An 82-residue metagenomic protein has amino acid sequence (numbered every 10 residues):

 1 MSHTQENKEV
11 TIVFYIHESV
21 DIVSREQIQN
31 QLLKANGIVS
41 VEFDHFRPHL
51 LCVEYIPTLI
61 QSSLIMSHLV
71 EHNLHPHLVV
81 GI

Functional and structural regions predicted by a protein language model:
M1-T4, V39-S40: Short beta-strand/turn micro-motifs at beta-sheet edges
H3-S19: Short glycine-/aliphatic-rich beta-strand segments at the starts of folded cytosolic domains
V20, Q29-H45: Short acidic amphipathic segments
V20-S24, Q61: Short amphipathic alpha-helical segments
Q27-K34, L64-H72: Short amphipathic alpha-helices in soluble, non-transmembrane regions that often serve as interface/regulatory elements
V41, H72-I82: Conserved short beta-strand edge segments in small beta-sheet-based binding/regulatory domains
H49-E54: A generic structural motif
Y55-I60: Helix N-cap motif at beta-to-alpha junctions
